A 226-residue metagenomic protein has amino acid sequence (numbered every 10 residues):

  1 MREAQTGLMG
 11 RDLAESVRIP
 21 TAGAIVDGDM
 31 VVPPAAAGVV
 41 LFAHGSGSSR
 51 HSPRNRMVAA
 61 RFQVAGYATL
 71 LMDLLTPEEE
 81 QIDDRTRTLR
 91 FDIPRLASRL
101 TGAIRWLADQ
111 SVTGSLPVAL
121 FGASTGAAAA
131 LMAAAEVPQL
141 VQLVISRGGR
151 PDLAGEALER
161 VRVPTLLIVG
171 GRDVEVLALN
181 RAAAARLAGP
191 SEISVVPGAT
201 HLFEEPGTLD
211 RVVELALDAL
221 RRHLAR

Functional and structural regions predicted by a protein language model:
L8, S16-L116, L202-G207, R211-V212: Serine-hydrolase catalytic machinery in alpha/beta-hydrolase-like enzymes
A119-G122, R147: Short beta-strand immediately N-terminal to the catalytic nucleophile in serine-hydrolase-like folds
F121-A130: Gly/Ala-rich beta-loop-alpha elbow adjacent to hydrolase catalytic centers
Q139-P151: A conserved short beta-strand
V161, L167-V169: Short beta-strand/loop motif that positions the catalytic acidic residue of the alpha/beta-hydrolase fold
V174-N180: Conserved alpha/beta-hydrolase "acid-adjacent" motif
L187-L202: Catalytic histidine neighborhood in serine/cysteine hydrolases with alpha/beta-hydrolase-type architecture
A199-L202, G207-R226: Catalytic active-site module of serine/aspartate enzymes centered on a nucleophile-bearing elbow/loop
